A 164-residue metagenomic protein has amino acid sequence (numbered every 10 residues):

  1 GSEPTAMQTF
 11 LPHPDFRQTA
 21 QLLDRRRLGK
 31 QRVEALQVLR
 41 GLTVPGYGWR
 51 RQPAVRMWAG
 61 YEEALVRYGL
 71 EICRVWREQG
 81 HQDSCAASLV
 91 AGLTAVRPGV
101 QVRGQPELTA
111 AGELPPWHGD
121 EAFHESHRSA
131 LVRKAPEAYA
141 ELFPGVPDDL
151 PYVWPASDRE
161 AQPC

Functional and structural regions predicted by a protein language model:
G1-R51, V55-C164: Sequence termini and other peripheral, non-core segments
